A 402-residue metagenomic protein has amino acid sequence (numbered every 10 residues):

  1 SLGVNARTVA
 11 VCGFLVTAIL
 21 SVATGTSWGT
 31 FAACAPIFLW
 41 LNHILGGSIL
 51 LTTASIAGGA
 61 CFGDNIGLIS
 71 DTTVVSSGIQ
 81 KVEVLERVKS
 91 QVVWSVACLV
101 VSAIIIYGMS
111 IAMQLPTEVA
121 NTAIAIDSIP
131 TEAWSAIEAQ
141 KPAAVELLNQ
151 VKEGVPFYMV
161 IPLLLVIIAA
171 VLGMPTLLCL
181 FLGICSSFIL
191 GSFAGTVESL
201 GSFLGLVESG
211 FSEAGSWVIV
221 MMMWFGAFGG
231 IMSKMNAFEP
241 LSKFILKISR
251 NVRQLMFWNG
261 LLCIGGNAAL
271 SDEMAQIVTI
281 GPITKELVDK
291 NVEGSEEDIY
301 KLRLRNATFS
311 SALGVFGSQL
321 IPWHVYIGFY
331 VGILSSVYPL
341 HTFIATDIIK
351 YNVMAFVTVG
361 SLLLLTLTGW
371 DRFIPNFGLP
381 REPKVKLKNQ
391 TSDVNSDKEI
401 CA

Functional and structural regions predicted by a protein language model:
S1-T8, A144-V155, V160-A227, P240-F244 (+2 more regions): Hydrophobic transmembrane alpha-helices of multi-pass solute/ion transporters
S1-T8, G46-T52, M113-E153, A194-S209 (+1 more regions): Inter-helical loop and helix-membrane interface segments of multi-pass membrane transporters/permeases
N5-I37, I245-L287, S310-S311: Hydrophobic alpha-helical transmembrane segments of multi-pass integral membrane proteins, predominantly secondary
R7-I19, G46-F62, Q254-N267, E293-W323 (+1 more regions): Alpha-helical transmembrane segments of multi-pass membrane proteins
G13-S21, V96-S110, Y158-L172, F181-G191 (+5 more regions): Hydrophobic core segments of alpha-helical transmembrane domains in multi-pass membrane transport and ion-translocation
L20-A33, C61-S70, S216-V218, G229-P240 (+2 more regions): Short helix-coil transition sites and intra-membrane helix breaks within transmembrane domains of multi-pass
G46-L50, V75-V88, K234-A237, S249-N251 (+2 more regions): Juxtamembrane helix-boundary/capping and inter-helix hinge elements in multi-pass membrane proteins
N65-L68, S77-A143, Q276, G317-A402: Juxtamembrane and boundary regions of transmembrane helices in multi-pass small-molecule transporters and channels
